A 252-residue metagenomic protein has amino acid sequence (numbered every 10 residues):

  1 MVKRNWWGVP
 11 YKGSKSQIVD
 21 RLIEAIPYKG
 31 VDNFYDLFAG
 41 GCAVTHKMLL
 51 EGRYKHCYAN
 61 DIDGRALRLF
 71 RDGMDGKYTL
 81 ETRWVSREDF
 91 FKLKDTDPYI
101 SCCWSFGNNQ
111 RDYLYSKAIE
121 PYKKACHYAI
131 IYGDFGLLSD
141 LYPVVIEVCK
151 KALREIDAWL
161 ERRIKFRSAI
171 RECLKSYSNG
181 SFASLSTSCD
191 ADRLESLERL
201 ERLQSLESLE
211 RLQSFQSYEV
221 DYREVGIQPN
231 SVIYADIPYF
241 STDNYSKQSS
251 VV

Functional and structural regions predicted by a protein language model:
M1-K47, E51, C102: S-adenosyl-L-methionine
I26-P27, E224-N230: Short amphipathic alpha-helix with an adjacent loop that forms part of the alpha/beta core around
D32, C57, V232: Hydrophobic "anchor" residues on beta-strands that sit immediately upstream of conserved functional sites
Y35, N60, A235: Active-site flanking residues adjacent to catalytic metal/cofactor-binding acidic residues
G40-V44, D63-A66, W104-G107, Y222-E224 (+1 more regions): Short, solvent-exposed loop/turn segments at secondary-structure junctions
E51, K55-L212: Class I S-adenosyl-L-methionine-dependent methyltransferase module
R87, Y218-E224: Conserved SAM/SAH-binding loop
P229-V252: Conserved acidic-Pro-Pro-aromatic motif
